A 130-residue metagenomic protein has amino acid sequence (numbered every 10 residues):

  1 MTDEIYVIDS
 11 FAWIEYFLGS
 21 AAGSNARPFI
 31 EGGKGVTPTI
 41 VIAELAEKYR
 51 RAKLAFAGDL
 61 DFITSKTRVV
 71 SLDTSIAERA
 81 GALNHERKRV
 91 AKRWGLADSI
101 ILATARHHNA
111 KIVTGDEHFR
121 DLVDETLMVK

Functional and structural regions predicted by a protein language model:
M1-I5, L102-K130: Acidic, PIN/NYN-like endoribonuclease modules and their adjacent C-terminal/linker elements
M1-T37, K48-D61: Short, well-structured N-terminal submotif of metal-dependent ribonuclease cores
Y6, K34-V36, S65-S71, K111: Short loop->beta-strand "edge-of-pocket" segments that line small-molecule binding or catalytic clefts across diverse
I8-D9, T37-P38, W94-L96, D116 (+1 more regions): Histidine- and aromatic-rich ligand-binding microenvironments
W13-I14, I42, A77, F119-R120: A generic structural signal for short hydrophobic patches within well-formed alpha-helices
A52-F56, R87-K88, M128-K130: Short, hinge-like loop/turn segments at secondary-structure boundaries
V69-G115: Active-site neighborhoods of divalent-metal-dependent phosphate/nucleic-acid chemistry enzymes
